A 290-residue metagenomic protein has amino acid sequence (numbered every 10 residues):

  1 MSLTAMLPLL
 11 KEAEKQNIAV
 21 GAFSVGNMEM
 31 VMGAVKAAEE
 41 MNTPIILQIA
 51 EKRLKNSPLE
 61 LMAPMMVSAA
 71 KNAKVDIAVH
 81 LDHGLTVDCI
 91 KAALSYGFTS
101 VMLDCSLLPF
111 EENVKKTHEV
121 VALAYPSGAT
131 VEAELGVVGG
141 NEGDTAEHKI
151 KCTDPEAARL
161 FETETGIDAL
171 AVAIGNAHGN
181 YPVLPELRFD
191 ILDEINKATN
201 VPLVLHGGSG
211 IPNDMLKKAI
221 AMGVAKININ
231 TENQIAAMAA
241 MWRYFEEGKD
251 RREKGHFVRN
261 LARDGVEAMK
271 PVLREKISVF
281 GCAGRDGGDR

Functional and structural regions predicted by a protein language model:
T4-Q16, N27-R53, L59-D76, G84-V201 (+4 more regions): Alpha/beta enzyme core
A5-G21, R252-R259: Generic N-terminal amphipathic, Lys/Arg-enriched alpha-helix
L205-G207: Thr-Gly-centered strand-to-loop micro-motif
K254-K270: Short, flexible active-site recognition loops that position polar ligands and cofactors
K254-V258, R285-R290: Short, flexible loop/turn segments with low-complexity composition
